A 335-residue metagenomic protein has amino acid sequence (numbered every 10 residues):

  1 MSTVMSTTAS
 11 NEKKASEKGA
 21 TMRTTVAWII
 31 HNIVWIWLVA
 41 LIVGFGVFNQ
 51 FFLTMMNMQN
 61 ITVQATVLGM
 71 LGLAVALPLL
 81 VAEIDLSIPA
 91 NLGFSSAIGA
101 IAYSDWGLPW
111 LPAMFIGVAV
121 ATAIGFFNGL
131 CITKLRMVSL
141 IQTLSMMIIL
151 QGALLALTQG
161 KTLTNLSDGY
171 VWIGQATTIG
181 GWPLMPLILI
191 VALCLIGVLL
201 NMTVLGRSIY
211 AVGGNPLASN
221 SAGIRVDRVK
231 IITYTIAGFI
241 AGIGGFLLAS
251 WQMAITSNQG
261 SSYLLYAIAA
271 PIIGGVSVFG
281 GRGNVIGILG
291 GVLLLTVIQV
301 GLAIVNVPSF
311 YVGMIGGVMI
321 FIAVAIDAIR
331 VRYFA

Functional and structural regions predicted by a protein language model:
S2-M70, W106-P112, I224: Membrane-interfacial amphipathic/re-entrant helices at transmembrane-helix boundaries
R23-T25, I84, A123-T164, M202-V204 (+3 more regions): Short loop segments and helix-boundary regions at transmembrane helix junctions of multi-pass inner-membrane proteins
V34-V47, V75, M147-L154, I188-L199 (+4 more regions): Hydrophobic core segments of alpha-helical transmembrane domains in multi-pass membrane transport and ion-translocation
I42-W106, L130-M137, P271-I286, V318 (+2 more regions): Single transmembrane alpha-helix segments in multi-pass membrane proteins
F48-N60, L155-G160, T177, L199-G206 (+2 more regions): Inter-helical junctions in multi-pass inner-membrane proteins, predominant in energy-converting antiporter-like
L108-G117, A123-N128, I132, I179-I255: Helix-loop-helix "hairpin" substructures at the membrane interface of multi-pass membrane proteins
L135, S139-M202, V229-I232, W251-G260 (+1 more regions): Transmembrane helix-bundle core of multi-pass membrane transporters and related energy-transducing complexes
A241, W251-G317: Transmembrane alpha-helical segments in multi-pass inner-membrane proteins
